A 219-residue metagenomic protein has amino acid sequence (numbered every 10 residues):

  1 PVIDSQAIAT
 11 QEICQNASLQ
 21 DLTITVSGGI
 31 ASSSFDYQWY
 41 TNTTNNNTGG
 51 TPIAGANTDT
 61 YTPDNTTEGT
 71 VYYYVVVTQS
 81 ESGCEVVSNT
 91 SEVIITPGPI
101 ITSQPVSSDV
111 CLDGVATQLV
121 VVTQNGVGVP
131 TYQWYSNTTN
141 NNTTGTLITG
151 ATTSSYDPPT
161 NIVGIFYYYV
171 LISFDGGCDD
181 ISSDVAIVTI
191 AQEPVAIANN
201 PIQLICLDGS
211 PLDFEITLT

Functional and structural regions predicted by a protein language model:
P1-A9, G98-Q104, Q192-P201: Proline-enriched interdomain boundary motifs that mark the N-terminal boundary and often initiate the first structured
A9-C14, V106-C111, N200-C206: Short beta-strand segments of immunoglobulin-like
A17-S27, G114-Q124, G209-L218: A short beta-strand segment in extracellular, disulfide-stabilized domains
G28-T41, Q124-S136, T219: Solvent-exposed loop segments of extracellular immunoglobulin-like
Q38-Y40, Y72-T78, Y167-S173: Extracellular recognition modules
Y40-N65, S136-T160: Surface-exposed, flexible coil segments in extracellular/virion-facing regions
T78-C84, S173-D179: Short, solvent-exposed loop/turn segments at the edges of extracellular beta-sandwich modules
E92-P97, A186-Q192: Interdomain boundary/hinge segments at the C-termini of tandem beta-sandwich modules
